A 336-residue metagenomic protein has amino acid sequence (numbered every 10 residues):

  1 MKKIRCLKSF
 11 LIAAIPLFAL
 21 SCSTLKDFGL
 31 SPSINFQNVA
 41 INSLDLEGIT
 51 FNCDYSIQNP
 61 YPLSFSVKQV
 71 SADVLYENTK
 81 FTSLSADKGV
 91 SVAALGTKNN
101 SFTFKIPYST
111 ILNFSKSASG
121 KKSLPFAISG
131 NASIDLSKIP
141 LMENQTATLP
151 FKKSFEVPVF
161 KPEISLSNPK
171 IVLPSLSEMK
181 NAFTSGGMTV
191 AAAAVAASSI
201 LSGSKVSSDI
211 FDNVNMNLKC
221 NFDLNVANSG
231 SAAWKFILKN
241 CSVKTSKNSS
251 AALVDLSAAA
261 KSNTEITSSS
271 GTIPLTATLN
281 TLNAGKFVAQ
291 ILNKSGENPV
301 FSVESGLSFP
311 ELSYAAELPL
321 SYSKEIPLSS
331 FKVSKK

Functional and structural regions predicted by a protein language model:
K2-L11: Bacterial N-terminal signal peptides that target proteins for export
A19-S21: C-terminal motif of bacterial Sec signal peptides marking the signal peptidase cleavage site
L25, N38-T50, Q58-F65, S91-A94 (+6 more regions): Short, solvent-exposed beta-strand/turn "edge" segments of beta-rich domains on protein surfaces
V39-I41, F51-K122, G130-A132, F222 (+2 more regions): N-terminal beta-strand/beta-hairpin edge segment
K68-V70, P174-E265, G271-P274: Solvent-exposed beta-strand/coil patches in large extracellular/periplasmic or lumenal scaffold regions
T79-N113, K247-K286: Intrinsically disordered, low-complexity Pro/Gly/Ser/Thr-rich segments with frequent PxxP/GP/PP motifs and embedded
Y108-F160, T281-V333: Terminal connector regions
L141-L201: Surface-exposed beta-loop interaction hotspot
